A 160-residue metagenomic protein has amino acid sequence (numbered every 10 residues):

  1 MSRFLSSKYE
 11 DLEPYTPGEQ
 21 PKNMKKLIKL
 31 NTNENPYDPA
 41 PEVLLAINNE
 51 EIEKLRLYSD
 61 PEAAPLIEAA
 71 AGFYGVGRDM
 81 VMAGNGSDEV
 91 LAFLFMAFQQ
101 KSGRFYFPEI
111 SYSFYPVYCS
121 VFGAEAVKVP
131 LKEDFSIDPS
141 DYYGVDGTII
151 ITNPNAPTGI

Functional and structural regions predicted by a protein language model:
M1-L57, G144-V145, I150: N-terminal "arm"/small-domain region of PLP-dependent enzymes with the aminotransferase-like
L55-I160: Conserved core of the PLP fold type I
